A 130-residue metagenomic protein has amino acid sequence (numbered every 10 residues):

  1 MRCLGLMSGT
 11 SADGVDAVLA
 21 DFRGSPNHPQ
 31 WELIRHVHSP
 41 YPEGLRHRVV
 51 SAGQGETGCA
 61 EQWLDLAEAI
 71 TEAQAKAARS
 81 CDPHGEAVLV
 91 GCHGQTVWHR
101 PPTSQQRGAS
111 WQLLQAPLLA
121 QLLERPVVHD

Functional and structural regions predicted by a protein language model:
M1-D130: Short acidic/glycine-rich loops and adjacent helix/strand connectors that line catalytic pockets where negatively
